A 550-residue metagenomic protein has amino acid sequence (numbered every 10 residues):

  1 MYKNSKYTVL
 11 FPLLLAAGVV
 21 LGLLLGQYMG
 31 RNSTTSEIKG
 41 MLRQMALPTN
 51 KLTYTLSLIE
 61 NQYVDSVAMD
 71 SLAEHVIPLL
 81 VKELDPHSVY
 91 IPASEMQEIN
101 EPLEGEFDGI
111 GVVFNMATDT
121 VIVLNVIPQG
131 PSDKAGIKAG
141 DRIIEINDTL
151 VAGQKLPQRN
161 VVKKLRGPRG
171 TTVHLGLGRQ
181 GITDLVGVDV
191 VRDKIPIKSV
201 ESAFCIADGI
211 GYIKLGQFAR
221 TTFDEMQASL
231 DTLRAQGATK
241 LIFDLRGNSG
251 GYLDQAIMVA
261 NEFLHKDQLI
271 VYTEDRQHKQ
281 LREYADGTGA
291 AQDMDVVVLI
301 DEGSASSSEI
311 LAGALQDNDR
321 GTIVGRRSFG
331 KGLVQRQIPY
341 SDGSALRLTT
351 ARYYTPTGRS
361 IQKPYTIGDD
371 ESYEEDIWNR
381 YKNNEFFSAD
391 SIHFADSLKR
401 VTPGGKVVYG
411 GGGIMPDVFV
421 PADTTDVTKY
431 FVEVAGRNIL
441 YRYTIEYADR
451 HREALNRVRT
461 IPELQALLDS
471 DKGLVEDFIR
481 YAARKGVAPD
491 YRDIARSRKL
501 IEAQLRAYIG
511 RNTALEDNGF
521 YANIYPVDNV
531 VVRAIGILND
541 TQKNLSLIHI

Functional and structural regions predicted by a protein language model:
M1-Y7: Short, Lys/Arg-rich N-terminal segment immediately upstream of the first membrane anchor
F11-L25: Hydrophobic membrane-insertion alpha-helices, especially the h-region of bacterial N-terminal signal peptides
G22-T34: Membrane-interface motif at the C-terminal end of an N-terminal transmembrane signal
N32, S36-P48, L52, L56 (+8 more regions): Cleft-lining beta-strand/loop regions that shape enzyme active-site pockets
E60-L124, G170-S202, I524-I535, K543-S546: Extended, small/polar residue-biased N-terminal targeting/export presequences and adjacent propeptide/linker tracts
I143-I144, V173, I361, V408: Generic structural signal for buried aliphatic residues
I146-N147, G178, T349, P364 (+1 more regions): Residue-level recognition of conserved beta-strand edge/terminus positions
S360-I361, Y365-I548: Conserved functional hotspot residues or short segments at active or partner-binding sites across diverse domains
